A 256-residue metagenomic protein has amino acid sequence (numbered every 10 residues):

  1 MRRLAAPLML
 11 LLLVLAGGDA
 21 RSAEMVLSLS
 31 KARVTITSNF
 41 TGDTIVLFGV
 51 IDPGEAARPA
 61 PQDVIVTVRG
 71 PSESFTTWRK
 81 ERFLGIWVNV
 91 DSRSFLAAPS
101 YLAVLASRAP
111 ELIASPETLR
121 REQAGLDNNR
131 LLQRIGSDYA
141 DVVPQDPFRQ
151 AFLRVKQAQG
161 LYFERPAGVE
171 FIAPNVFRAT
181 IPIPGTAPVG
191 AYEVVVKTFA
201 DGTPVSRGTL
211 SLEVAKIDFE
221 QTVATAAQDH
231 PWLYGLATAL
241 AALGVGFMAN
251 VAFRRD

Functional and structural regions predicted by a protein language model:
P7-A16: Bacterial N-terminal signal peptides
G18-S22: Sec/Tat signal peptide C-region and signal peptidase I cleavage site
A23-N39: N-terminal edge beta-strand
I51-G54: Short solvent-exposed capping/turn motifs at the termini of beta-strands
R82-P188: Membrane-proximal low-complexity regions enriched in glycine and acidic/polar residues
P182, V205-G235: Short, aromatic-rich amphipathic segments at membrane interfaces that lie adjacent to a transmembrane helix or signal
G190-V196: A short tyrosine-centered beta-strand micro-motif
G235, A242-D256: Juxtamembrane interface at the cytosolic side of transmembrane helices
